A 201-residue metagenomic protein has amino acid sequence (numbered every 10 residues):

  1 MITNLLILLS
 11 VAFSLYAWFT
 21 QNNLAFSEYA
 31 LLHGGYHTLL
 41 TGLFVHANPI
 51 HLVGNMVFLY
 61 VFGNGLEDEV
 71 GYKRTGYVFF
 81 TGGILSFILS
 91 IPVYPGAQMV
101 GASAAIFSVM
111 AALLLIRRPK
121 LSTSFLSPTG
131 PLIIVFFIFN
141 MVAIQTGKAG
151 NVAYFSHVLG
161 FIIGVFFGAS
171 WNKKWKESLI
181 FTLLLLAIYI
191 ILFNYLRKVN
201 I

Functional and structural regions predicted by a protein language model:
M1-I201: A detector for small-residue-rich transmembrane helices and their helix-helix packing motifs
